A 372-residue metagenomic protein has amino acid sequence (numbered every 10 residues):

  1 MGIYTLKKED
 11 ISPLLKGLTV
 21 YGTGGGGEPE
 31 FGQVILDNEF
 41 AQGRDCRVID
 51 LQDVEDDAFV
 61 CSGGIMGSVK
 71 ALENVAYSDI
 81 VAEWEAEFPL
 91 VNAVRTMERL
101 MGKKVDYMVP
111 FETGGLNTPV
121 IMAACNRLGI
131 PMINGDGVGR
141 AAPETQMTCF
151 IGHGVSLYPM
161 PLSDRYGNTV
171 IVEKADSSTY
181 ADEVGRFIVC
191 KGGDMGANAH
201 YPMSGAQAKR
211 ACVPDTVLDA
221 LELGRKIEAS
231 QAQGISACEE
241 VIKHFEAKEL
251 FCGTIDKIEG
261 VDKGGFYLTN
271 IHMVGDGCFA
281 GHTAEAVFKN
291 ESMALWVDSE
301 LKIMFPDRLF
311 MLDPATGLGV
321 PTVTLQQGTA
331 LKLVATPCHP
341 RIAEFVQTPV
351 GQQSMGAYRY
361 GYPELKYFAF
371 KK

Functional and structural regions predicted by a protein language model:
G2-Q42: N-terminal phosphate-binding or glycine-rich loops at protein starts, especially the Walker A/P-loop of NTPases
E28-G32, L90-V91, F111-M122, G139-E144: Short glycine/serine/threonine-rich phosphate/pyrophosphate-binding segments that cradle anionic phosphate groups
A41, R47, I130-N168: Catalytic or ion-translocation cores adjacent to nucleophile or general acid/base/metal-coordination motifs in diverse
V54-D106: Glycine-rich oxoanion-binding loops at beta->alpha junctions
E55-A71, M147-I188: A structural-propensity feature for long, helix-poor, extended segments
Y166-T216: Conserved anion/nucleotide-ligand pocket segment
E222-G277: Oxyanion-binding "anion nests"
I258-K372: C-terminal non-catalytic interaction/assembly regions of soluble proteins
